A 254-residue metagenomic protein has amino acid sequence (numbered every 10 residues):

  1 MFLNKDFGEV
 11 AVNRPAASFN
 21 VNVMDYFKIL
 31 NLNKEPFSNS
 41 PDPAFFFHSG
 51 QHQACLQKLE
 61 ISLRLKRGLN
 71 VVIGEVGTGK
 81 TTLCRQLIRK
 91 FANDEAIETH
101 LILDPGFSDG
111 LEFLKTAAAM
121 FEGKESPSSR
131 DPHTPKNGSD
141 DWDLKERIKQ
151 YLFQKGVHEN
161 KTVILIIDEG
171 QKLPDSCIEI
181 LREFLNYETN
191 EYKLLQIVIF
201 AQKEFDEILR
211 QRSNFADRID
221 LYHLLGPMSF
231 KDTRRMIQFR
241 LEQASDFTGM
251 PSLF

Functional and structural regions predicted by a protein language model:
F2-K66, T134: A short, basic N-terminal segment
L32-N39, S108-P135: Conserved NTP-binding/hydrolysis module of P-loop NTPases
K66-Q86: Walker A/P-loop nucleotide-binding motif
I88-K90, F205-I219: Short regulatory helix/loop adjacent to the ATP-binding pocket of P-loop NTPases
A92-T116: AAA+/P-loop NTPase substrate/partner-engagement loops
D104, D220-T233: Conserved AAA+ ATPase "SRH/arginine-finger" region at the nucleotide-binding site
A119-F121, K203, M228-F247: Conserved AAA+ ATPase "sensor/coupling" helix adjacent to the nucleotide-binding pocket
R130, E146-F153, V157-I199, E204-R210: Conserved Walker B catalytic segment
